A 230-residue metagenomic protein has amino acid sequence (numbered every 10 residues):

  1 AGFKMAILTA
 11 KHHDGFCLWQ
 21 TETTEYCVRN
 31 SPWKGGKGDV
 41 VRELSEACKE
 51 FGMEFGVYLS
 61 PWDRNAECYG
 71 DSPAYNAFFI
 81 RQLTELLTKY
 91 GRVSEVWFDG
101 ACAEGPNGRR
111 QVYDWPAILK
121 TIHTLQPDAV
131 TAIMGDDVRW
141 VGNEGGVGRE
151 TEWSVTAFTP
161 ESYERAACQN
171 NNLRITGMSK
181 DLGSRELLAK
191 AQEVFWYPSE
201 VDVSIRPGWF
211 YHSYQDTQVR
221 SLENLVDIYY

Functional and structural regions predicted by a protein language model:
G2-Y230: Mature catalytic domains of secreted/periplasmic carbohydrate-active enzymes
